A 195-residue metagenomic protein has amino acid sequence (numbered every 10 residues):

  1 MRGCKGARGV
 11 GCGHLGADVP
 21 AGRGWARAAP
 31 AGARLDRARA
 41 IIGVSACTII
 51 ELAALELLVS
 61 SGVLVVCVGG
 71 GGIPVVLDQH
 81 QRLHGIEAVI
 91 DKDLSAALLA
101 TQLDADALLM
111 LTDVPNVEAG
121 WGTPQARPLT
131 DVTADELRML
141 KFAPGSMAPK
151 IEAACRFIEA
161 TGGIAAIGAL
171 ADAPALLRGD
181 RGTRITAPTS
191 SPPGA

Functional and structural regions predicted by a protein language model:
M1-A195: C-terminal catalytic "cap/lid" subdomain
